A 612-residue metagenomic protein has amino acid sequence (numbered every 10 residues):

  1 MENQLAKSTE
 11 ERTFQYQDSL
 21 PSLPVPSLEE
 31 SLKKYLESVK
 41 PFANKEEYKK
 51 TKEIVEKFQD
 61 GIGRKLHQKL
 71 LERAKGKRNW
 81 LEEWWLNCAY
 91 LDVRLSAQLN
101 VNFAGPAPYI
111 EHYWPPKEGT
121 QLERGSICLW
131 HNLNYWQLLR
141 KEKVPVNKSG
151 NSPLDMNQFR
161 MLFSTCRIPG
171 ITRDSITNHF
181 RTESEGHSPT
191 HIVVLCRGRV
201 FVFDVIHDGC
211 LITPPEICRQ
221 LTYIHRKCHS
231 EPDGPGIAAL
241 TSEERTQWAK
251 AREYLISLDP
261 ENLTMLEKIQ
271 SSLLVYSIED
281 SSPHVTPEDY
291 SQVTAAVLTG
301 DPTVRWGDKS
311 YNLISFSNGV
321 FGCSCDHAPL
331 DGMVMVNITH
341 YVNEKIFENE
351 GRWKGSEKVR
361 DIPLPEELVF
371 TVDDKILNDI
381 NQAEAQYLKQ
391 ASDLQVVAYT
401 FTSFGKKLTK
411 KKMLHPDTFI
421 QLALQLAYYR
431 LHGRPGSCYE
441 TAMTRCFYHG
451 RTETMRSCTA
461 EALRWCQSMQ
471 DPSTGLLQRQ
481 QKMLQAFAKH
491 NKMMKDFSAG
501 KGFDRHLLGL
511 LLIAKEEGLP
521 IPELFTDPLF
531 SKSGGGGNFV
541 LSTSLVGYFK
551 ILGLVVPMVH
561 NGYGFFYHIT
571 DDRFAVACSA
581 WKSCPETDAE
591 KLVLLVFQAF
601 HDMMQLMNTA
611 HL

Functional and structural regions predicted by a protein language model:
M1-S310, S317-G319, D326, L330-L612: Long, Pro/Ser/Thr-rich low-complexity/intrinsically disordered regulatory tracts in eukaryotic proteins
